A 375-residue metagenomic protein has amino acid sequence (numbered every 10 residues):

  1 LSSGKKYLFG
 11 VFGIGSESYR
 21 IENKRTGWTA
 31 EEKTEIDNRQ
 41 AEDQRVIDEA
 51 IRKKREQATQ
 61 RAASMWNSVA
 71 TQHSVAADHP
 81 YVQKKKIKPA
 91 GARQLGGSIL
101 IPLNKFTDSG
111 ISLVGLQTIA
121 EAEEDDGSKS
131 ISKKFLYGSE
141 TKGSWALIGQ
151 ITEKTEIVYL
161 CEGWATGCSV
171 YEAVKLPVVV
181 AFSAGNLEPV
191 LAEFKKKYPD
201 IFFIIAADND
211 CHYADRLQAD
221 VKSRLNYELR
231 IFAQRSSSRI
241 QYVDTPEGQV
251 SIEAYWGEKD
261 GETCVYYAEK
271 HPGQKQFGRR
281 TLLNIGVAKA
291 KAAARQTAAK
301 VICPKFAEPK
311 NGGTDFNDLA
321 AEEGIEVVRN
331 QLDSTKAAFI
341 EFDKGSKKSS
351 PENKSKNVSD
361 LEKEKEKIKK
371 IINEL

Functional and structural regions predicted by a protein language model:
L1, A146, I252-A254: Broad, structure-driven detector of short, well-ordered beta-strand segments within folded domains
L1, G91-Q94: Short amphipathic beta-strand and strand-loop transition segments with alternating hydrophobic
L1-Y81, D210-H212, Q218, K344: Non-catalytic accessory segments of DNA primases and related replication-initiation nucleases
I14, V82, I101, E162 (+3 more regions): Terminal peptide-recognition signature
A50, K54, I99-P199, L217-Y227: Phosphate-handling DNA/RNA-contact segment within nucleic-acid enzymes
S74, D78-I87, G96-I99, N104: Serine endopeptidase catalytic core focused on the charge-relay Asp
E156, C168-I368, I372: TOPRIM fold recognition
L375: Conserved ATP-binding/catalytic motifs of P-loop helicase motor domains
